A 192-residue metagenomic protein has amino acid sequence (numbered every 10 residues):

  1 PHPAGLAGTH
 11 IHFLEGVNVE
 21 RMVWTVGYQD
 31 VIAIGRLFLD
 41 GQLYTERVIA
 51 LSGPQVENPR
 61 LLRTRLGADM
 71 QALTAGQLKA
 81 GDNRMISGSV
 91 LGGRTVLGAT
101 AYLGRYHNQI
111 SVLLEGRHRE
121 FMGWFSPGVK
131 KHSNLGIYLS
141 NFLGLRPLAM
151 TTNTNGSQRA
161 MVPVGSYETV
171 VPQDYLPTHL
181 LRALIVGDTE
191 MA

Functional and structural regions predicted by a protein language model:
P1-A192: Buried, small/hydrophobic-residue-enriched core segments of structured protein domains
